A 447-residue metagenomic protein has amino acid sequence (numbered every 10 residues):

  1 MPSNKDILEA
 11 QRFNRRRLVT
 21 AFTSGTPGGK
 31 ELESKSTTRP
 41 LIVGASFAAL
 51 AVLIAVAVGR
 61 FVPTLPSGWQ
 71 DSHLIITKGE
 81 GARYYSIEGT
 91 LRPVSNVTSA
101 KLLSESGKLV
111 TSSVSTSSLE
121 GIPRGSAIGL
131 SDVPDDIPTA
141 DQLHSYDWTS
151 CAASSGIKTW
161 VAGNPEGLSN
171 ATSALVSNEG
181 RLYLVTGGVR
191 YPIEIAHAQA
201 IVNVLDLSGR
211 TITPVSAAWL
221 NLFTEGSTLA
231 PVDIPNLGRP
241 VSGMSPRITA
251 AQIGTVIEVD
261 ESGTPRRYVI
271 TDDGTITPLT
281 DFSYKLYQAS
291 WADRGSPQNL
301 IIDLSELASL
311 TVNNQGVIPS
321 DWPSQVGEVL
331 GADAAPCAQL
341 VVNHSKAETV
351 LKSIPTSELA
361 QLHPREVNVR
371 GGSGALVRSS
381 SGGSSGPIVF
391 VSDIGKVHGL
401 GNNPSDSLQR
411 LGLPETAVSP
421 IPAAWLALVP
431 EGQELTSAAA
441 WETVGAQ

Functional and structural regions predicted by a protein language model:
M1-Q447: Short, surface-exposed polybasic-aromatic patches that bind anionic ligands, especially phosphate groups
